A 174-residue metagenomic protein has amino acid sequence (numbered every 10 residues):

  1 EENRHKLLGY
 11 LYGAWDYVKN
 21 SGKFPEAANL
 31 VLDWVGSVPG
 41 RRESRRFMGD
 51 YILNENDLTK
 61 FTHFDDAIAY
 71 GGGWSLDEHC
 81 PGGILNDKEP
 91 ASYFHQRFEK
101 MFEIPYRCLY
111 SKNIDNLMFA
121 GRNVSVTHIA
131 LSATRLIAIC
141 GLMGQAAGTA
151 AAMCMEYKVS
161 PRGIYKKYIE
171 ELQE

Functional and structural regions predicted by a protein language model:
E1-E174: Flavin (FAD/FMN)-binding glycine-rich loop and adjacent Rossmann-like elements that form
